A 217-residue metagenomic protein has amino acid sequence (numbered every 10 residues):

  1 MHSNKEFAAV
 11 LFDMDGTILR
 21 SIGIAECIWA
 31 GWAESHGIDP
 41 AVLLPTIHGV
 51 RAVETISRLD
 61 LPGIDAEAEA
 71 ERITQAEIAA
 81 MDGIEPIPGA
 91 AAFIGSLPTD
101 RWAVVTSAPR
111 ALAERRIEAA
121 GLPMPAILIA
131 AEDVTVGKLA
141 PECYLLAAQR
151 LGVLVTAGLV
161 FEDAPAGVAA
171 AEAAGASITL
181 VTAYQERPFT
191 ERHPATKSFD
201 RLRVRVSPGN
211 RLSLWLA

Functional and structural regions predicted by a protein language model:
M1-A8, R110-A217: Asp-based, Mg2+/Mn2+-dependent phosphohydrolase catalytic module
S3-P98, P109-A111, L122: N-terminal helical cap/lid subdomain that shapes the substrate entry/recognition surface in HAD-like hydrolases
R20, V104-T106, L180: Hydrophobic residues in well-ordered beta-strands that form the structural core
P86, V105, V136: Residue-level marker of regulatory loop/turn positions in helix-turn-helix DNA-binding domains and in histidine
T99-D100, A176: A short helix->loop->beta-strand "cap" motif at the edges of active sites that frequently abuts
R101-V105, A119-A120: N-terminal-biased segments
